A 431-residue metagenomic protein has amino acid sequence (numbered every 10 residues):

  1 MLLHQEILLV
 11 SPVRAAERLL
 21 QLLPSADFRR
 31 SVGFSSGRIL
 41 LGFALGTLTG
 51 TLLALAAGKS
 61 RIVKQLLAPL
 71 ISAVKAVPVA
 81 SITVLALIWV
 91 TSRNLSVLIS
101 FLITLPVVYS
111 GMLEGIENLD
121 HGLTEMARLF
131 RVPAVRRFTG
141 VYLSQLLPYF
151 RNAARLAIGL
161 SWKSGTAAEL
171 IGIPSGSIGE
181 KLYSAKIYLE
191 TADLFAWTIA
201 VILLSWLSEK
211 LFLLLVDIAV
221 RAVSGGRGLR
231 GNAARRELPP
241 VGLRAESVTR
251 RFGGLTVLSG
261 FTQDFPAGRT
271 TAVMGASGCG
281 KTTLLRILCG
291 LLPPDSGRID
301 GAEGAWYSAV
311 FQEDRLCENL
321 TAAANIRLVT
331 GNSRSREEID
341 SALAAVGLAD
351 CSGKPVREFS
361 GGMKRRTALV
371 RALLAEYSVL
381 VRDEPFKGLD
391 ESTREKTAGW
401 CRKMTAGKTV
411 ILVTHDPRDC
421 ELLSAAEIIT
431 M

Functional and structural regions predicted by a protein language model:
L98-L102, V135-A168: Transmembrane alpha-helices
R128, R334-C351: Conserved ABC ATPase "signature" region
M274-A276: The feature captures the beta-strand-to-loop junction immediately N-terminal to the Walker
C289: Helix-to-loop junction immediately C-terminal to a conserved catalytic motif
P355-F359, M363: Conserved ABC ATPase signature
L369: Hydrophobic anchor residue at the start of the ABC signature
L380-E384: Catalytic Walker B motif of ABC-type/P-loop ATPase nucleotide-binding domains
